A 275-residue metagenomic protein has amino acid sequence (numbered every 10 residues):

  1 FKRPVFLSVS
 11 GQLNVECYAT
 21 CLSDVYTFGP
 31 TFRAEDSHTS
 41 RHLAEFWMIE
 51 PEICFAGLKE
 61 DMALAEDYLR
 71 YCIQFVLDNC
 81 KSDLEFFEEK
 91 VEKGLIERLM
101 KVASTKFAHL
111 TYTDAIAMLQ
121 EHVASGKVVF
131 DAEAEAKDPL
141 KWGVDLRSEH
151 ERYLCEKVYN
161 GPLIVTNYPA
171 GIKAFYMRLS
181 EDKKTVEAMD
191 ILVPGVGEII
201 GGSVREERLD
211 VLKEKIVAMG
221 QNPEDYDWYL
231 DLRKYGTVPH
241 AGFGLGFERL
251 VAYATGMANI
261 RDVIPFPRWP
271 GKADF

Functional and structural regions predicted by a protein language model:
F1-C54: Class II aminoacyl-tRNA synthetase-like tRNA-binding/catalytic domains
F1-R3, S10-Q12, F46-F55, L192-I199 (+2 more regions): Glycine- and acidic
K2-P4, S23-V25, F46-M48, Y159-P162 (+5 more regions): Active-site lining segments that contact anionic ligands and/or coordinate catalytic metals
L7, P51, A115, V165 (+2 more regions): A residue-level signal for conserved active-site and pocket-lining positions in enzyme catalytic cores
G11-N14, T31-R33, I53-A56, Y168-I172 (+6 more regions): Short, glycine-/Ser/Thr-/acidic-enriched flexible segments
T20-L22, I49, G57-D78, M257: His/Asp/Glu-rich mid-to-C-terminal helical/loop segments that flank catalytic regions of hydrolases
D67-V193, A218-V238: Metal-assisted phosphate- and nucleotidyl-transfer catalytic regions
S203, R208-F275: Active-site pocket scaffolds in enzymes
